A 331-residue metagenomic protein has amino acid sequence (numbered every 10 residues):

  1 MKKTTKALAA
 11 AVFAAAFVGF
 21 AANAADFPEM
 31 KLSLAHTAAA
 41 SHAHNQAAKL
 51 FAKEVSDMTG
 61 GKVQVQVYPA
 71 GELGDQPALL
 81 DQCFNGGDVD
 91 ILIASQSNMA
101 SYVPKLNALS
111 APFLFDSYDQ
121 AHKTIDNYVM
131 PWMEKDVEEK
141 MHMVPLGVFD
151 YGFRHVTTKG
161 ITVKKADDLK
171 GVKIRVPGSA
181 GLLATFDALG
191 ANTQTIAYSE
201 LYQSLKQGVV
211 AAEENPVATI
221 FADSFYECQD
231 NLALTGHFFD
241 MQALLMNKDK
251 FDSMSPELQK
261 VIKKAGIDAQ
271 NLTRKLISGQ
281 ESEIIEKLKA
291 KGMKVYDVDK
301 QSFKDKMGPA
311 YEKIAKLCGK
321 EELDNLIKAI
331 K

Functional and structural regions predicted by a protein language model:
M1-K31: Short, low-complexity disordered leader/linker segments with a strong preference for bacterial N-terminal type II
A10, A25-K123, V129, K135-K331: N-terminal secretory/targeting leader peptides
